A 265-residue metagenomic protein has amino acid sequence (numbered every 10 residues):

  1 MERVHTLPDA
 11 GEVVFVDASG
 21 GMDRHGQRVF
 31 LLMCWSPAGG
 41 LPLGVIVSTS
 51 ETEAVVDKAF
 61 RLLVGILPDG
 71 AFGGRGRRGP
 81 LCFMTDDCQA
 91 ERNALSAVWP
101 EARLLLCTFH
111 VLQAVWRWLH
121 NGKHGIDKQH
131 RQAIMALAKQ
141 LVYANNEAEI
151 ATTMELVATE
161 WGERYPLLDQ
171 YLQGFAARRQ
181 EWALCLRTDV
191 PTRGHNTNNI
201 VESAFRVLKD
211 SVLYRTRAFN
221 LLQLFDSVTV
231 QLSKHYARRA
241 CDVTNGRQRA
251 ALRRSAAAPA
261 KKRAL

Functional and structural regions predicted by a protein language model:
M1-L43, E51-V55: An active-site-proximal beta-strand-loop segment
V4-L7, G44, L167-D169, E202: A broad, low-specificity signal for short, low-complexity segments enriched in glycine/proline and polar/charged
S19, W35-P37, V47-E51, D87-Q89 (+1 more regions): An acidic- and aromatic-residue-enriched active-site/binding cleft used to recognize and process polar
D23-H25, V45-F72: Active-site beta-loop-alpha junctions of metal-dependent nucleic acid enzymes, especially the RNase H-like/DDE
L41-I46, V190: Glycine- and acidic
V64-L265: Extended amphipathic alpha-helical interaction segments
